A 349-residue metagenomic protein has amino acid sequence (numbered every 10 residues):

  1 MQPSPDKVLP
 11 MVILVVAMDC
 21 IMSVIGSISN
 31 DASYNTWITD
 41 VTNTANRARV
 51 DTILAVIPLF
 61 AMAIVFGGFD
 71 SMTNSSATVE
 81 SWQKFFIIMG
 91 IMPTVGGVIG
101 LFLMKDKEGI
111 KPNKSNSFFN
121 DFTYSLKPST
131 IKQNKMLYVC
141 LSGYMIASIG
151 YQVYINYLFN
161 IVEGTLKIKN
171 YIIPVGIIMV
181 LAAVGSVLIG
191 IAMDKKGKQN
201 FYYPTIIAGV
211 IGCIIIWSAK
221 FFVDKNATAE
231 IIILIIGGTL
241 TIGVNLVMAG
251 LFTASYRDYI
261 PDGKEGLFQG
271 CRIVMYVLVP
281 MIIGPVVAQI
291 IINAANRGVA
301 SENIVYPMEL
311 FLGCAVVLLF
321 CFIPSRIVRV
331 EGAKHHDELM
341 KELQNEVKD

Functional and structural regions predicted by a protein language model:
M1, K195-G209: Cytoplasmic membrane-interface "Motif A"-like loop-to-helix N-cap segments of 12-TM Major Facilitator Superfamily
M1-L9, A208-A227: C-terminal ends and interior cores of transmembrane alpha-helices in multi-pass membrane transporters/permeases
P5-K7, S71-I91, I292-V317: A membrane-interface helix-boundary motif in multi-pass transporters
A48-T73, I273-P285: Glycine-rich segments within core transmembrane alpha-helices of 12-TM secondary carriers
V95-M104, A219, Y306-E346: Multi-pass alpha-helical transporter architecture, strongest for 12-TM Major Facilitator/SLC carriers used
E108-L141, E342-D349: Juxtamembrane intracellular "pre-TM" segments in multi-pass secondary transporters
N156-Y171: Short amphipathic helix-loop junctions that connect adjacent transmembrane helices in Major Facilitator Superfamily/SLC
G185-K198, I292: Helix-to-loop junctions at the C-terminal end of transmembrane segments in multipass secondary transporters
